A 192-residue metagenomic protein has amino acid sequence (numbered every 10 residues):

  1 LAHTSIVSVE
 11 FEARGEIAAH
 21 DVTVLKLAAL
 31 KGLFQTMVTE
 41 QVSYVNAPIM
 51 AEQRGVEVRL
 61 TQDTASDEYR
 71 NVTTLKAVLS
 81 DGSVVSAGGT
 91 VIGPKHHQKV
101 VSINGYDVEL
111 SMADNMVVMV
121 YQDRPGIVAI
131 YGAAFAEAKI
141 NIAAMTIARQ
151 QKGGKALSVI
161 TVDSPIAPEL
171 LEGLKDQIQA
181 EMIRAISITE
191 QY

Functional and structural regions predicted by a protein language model:
L1-Y192: NAD(P)-dependent dehydrogenase/reductase Rossmann-like domain
